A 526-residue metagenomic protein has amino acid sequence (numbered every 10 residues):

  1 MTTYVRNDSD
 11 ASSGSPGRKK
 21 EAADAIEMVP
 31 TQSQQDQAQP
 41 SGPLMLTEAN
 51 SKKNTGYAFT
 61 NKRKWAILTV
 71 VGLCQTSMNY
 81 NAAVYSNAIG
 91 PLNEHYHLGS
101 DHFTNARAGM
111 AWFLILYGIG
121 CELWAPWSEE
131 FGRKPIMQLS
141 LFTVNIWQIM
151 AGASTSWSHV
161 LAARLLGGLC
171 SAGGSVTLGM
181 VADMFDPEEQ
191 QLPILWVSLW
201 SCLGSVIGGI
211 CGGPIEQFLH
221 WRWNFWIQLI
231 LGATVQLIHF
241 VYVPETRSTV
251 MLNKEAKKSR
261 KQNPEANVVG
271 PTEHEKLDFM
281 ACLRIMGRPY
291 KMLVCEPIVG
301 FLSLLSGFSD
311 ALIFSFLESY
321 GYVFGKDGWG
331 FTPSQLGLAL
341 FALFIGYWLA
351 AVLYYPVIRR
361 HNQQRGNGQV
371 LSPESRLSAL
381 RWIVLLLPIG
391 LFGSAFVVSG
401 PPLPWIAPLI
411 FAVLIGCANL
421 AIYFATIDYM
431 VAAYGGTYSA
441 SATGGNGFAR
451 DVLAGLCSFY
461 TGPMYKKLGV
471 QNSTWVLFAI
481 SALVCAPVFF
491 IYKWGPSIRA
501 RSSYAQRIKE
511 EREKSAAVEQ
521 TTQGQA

Functional and structural regions predicted by a protein language model:
M1-Y85, G90, E94, Q520-Q525: Cytosolic juxtamembrane N-terminal segment immediately preceding the first transmembrane helix of multi-pass
T2, R6, F59-K62, E189-L192 (+6 more regions): Central mid-sequence intracellular linker of multi-pass
N79, A111, I149-G152, R164 (+5 more regions): C-terminal transmembrane bundle
N81, Y96-H97, F131-G132, A153-S158 (+3 more regions): Helix-breaking motifs and short loop linkers at transmembrane-helix boundaries and internal kinks in secondary membrane
A88-I119: Extracellular/periplasmic helix-loop-helix junction of adjacent transmembrane segments in MFS-like secondary
G118-S158: Conserved MFS/SLC helix-loop-helix module at the cytosolic interface between two early adjacent transmembrane helices
A163-C202: Cytoplasmic helix-loop-helix junction between adjacent transmembrane helices in 12-TM secondary transporters
E189-L219, W223-V235, G346-A351, G447-C457: Glycine-rich segments within core transmembrane alpha-helices of 12-TM secondary carriers
